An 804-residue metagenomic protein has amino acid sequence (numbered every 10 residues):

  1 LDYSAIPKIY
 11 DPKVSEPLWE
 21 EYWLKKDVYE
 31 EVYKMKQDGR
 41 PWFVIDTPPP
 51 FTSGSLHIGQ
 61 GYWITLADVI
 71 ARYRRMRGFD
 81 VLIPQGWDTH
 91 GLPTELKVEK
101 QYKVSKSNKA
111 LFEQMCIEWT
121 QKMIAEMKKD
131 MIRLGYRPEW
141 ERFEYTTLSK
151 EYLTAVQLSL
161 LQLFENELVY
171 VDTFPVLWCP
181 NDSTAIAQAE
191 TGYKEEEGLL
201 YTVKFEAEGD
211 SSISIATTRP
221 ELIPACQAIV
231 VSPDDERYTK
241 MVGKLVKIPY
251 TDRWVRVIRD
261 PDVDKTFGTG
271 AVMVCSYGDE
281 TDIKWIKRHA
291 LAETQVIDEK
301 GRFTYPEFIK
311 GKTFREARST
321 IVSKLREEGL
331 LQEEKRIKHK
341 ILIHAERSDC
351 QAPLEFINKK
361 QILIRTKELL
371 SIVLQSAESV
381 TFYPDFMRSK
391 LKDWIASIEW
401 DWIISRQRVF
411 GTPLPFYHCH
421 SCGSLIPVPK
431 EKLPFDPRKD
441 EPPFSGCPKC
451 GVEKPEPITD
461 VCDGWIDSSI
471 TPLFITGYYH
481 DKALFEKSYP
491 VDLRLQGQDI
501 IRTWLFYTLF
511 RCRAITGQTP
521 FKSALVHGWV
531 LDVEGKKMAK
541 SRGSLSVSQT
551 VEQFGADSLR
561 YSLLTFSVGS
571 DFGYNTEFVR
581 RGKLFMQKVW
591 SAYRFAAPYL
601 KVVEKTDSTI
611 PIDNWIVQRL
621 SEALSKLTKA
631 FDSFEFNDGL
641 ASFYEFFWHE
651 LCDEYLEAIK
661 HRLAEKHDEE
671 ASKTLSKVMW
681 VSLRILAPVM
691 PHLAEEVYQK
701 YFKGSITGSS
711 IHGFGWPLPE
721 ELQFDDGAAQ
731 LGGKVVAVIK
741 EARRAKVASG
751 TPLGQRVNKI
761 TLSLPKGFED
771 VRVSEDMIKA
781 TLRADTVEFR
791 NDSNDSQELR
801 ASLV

Functional and structural regions predicted by a protein language model:
L1-D46, L82-P84, L92, C116-D130 (+4 more regions): Conserved oxyanion/phosphate-binding beta-strand-loop segments in alpha/beta enzyme cores
S4, I9, L18, Y22-K26 (+10 more regions): Residue patterns forming the tRNA-binding/recognition surfaces of aminoacyl-tRNA synthetases and related DALR
W19-E20, F164-T191, I223-C226, I426 (+2 more regions): Amphipathic alpha-helical
K34-V98, V156, A216-T217, V257-H289 (+3 more regions): N-terminal catalytic cores of NTP/NDP-binding nucleotidyl/phosphoryl-transfer enzymes
Q60-Y62, T281-K284, Y507-I515, F643: Alpha-helical support elements that line or immediately flank enzyme active sites and cofactor-binding pockets
R72-D80, Q101-K109, K129, R133-P138 (+17 more regions): Secondary-structure transition/capping motifs at alpha-helix termini and the adjoining loop/turn into the next element
T202, K390, S397-I466, I470 (+3 more regions): Feature 926 captures the class I aminoacyl-tRNA synthetase adenylation module centered on the KMSKS loop
S212-V274, E280-K284: Protease-associated
